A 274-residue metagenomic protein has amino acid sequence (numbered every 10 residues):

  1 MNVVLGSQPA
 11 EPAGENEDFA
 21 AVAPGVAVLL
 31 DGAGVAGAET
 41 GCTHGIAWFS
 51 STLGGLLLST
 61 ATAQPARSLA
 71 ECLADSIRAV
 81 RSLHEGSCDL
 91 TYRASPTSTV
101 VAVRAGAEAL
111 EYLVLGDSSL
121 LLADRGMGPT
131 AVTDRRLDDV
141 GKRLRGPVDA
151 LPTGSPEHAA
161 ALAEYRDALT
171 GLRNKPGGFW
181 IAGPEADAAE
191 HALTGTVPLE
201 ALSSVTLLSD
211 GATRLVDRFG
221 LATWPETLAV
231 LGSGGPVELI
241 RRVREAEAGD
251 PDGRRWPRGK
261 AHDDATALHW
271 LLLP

Functional and structural regions predicted by a protein language model:
M1-P274: PP2C/PPM-type serine/threonine phosphatase catalytic domain
